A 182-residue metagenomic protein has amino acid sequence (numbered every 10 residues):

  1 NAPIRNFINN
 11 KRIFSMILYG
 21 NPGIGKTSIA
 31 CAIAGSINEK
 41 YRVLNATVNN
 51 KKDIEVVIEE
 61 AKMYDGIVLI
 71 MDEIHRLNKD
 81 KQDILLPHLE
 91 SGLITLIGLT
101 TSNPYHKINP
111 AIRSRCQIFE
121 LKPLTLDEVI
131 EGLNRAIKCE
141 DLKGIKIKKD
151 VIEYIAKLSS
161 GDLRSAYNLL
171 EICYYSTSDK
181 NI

Functional and structural regions predicted by a protein language model:
N1-A2, E39-L69, N78-K79: Short glycine-rich substrate-engagement loop in P-loop NTPases that contacts/grips substrate
R5-N9, H75-S114: Conserved catalytic/switch belt of AAA+ P-loop NTPases
N6-A46, E59-E60, L86-S91: Walker A/P-loop
E39, N109-P123: A short helix-turn-beta junction within AAA+ P-loop NTPase domains corresponding to the substrate/partner-engaging
L44, I70-M71, T95-T101, E120: Structural recognition of the conserved hydrophobic beta-strand(s) that form the central parallel beta-sheet of P-loop
N45-T47, Q117-I130: Conserved AAA+ ATPase "SRH/arginine-finger" region at the nucleotide-binding site
R115, E128-K143, I172-S176: Conserved AAA+ ATPase "sensor/coupling" helix adjacent to the nucleotide-binding pocket
E153-L158, R164-S178: C-terminal helical "lid" of AAA+/P-loop NTPase domains
